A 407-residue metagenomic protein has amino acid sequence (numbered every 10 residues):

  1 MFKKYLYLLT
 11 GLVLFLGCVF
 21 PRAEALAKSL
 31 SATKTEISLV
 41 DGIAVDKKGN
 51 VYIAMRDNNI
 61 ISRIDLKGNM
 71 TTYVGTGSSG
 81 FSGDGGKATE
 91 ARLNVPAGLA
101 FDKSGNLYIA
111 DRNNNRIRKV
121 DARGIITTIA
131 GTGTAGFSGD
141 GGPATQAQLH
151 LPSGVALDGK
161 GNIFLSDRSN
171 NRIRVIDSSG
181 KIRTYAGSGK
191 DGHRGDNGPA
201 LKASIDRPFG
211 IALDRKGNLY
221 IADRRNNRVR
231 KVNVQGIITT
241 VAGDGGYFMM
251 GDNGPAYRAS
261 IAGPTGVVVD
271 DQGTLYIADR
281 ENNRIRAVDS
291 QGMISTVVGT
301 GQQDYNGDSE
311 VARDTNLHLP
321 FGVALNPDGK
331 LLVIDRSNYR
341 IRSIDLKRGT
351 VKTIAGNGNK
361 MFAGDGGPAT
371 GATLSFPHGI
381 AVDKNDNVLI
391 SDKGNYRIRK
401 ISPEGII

Functional and structural regions predicted by a protein language model:
L9-C18: Bacterial N-terminal signal peptides
L26-L39, N69-V95, I125-L151, K181-R207 (+4 more regions): Gly/Pro-rich loop segments of beta-rich domains
T33-N59: Beta-strand-rich domains and repeat architectures in extracellular enzymes and scaffolds, especially beta-propellers
V45-K48, F101-S104, L157-K160, L213-K216 (+3 more regions): Residue-level detector of Asp-centered blade-edge/turn motifs that repeat once per structural unit in beta-propeller
N50-Y52, N106-Y108, N162-F164, N218-Y220 (+3 more regions): Conserved beta-propeller blade signature
R56, R112, R168, R224 (+3 more regions): Short loop/turn segments immediately following the C-termini of beta-strands
N59-S62, N115-R118, N171-V175, N227-K231 (+4 more regions): A short loop-to-beta-strand structural motif that recurs across blades of beta-propeller domains
